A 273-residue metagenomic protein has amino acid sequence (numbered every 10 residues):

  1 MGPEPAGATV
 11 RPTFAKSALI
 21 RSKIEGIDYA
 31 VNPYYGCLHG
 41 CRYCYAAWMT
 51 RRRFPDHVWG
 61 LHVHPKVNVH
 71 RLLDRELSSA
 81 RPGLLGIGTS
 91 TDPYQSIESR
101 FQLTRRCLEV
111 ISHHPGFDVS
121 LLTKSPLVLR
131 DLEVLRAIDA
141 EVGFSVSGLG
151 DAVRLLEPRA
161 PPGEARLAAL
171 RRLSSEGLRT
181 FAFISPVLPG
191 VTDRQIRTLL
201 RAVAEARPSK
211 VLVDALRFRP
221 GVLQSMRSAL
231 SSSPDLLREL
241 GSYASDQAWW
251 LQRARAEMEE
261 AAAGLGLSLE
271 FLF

Functional and structural regions predicted by a protein language model:
M1-E141, L149-D151, L167: Conserved Radical SAM active-site core
M1-F14, I20-R21, R194-F273: Auxiliary Fe-S-binding modules of radical SAM enzymes
Y29, L85, V119-L121, V142-F144 (+3 more regions): Hydrophobic faces of well-ordered beta-strands that scaffold small-molecule active sites in alpha/beta enzyme cores
R51, G86-Q95, P126-L129, E141-A160 (+3 more regions): Conserved radical SAM core fold
F101-Q102, R136-S147, T192-S209: Short, electropositive alpha-helical surface patch
S112, R136, L170-S175, E259 (+1 more regions): Surface-exposed amphipathic alpha-helices with a cationic face
S120-L121, V187-R197: Active-site glycine- and acidic-residue-rich loops that bind and position anionic ligands or nucleotide-like cofactors
R159, R172-T192: Conserved strand-turn element in the central/C-terminal portion of the radical SAM core barrel that lines
